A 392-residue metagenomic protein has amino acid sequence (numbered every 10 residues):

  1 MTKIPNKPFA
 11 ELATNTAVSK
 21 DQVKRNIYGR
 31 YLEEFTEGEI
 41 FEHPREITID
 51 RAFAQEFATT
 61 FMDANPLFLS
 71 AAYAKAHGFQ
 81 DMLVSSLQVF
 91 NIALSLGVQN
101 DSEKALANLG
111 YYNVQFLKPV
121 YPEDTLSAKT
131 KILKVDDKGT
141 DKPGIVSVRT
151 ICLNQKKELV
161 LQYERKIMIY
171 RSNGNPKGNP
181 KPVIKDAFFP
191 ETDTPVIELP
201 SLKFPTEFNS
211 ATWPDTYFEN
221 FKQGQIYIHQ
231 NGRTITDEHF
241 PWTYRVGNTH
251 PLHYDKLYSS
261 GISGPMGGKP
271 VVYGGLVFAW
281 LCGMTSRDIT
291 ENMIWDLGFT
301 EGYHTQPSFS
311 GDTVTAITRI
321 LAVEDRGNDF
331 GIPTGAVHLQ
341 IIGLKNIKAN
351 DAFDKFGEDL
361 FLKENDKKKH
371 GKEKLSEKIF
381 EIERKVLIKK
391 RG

Functional and structural regions predicted by a protein language model:
M1-I4, E123-P190: Extended, hydrophobic interaction surfaces within ordered domains
T2-L109, L161, R171-F299, G357-E381: Hot-dog-fold acyl-thioester-processing enzymes
L109-Q155, T300-K348: Hydrophobic beta-sheet segments that form the core/acyl-binding groove of ACP/CoA-dependent acyl-chain-processing
K138, E158, R171-N173, D237 (+3 more regions): Residue-level signal for secondary-structure boundary sites
S147-I169, G335-E383, K390: Short peripheral tails and domain-boundary helices/loops at the edges of structured domains
